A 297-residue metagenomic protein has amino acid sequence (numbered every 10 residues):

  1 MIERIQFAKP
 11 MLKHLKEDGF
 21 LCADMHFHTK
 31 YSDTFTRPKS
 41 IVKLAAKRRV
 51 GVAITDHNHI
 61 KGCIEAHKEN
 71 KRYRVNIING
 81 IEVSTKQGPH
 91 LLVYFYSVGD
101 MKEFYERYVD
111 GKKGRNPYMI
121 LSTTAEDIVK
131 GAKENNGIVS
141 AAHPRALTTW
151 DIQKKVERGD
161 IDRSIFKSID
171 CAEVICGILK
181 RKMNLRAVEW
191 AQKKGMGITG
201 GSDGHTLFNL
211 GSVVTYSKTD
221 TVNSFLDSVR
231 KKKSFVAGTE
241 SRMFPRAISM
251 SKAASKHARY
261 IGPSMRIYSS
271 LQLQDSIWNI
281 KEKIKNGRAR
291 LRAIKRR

Functional and structural regions predicted by a protein language model:
M1-M25, T29-K43, K47-R48, K61-N79 (+3 more regions): Charged catalytic cores and adjacent phosphate/nucleic-acid-binding surfaces used for phosphate/nucleic-acid chemistry
T34-F35, I60, G111-E157: Divalent metal-binding pocket/active-site signature
V52, V139, I198: Hydrophobic anchor at the start of a short beta-strand that flanks the dinucleotide cofactor-binding loop
I54-H57, A141, V174: Conserved beta-strand positions
D56, I81, H143, S202: Glycine-rich, histidine-containing beta strand-loop boundary motifs that form or position
G99-P117: Active-site neighborhood of divalent metal-dependent phosphoester bond hydrolases
